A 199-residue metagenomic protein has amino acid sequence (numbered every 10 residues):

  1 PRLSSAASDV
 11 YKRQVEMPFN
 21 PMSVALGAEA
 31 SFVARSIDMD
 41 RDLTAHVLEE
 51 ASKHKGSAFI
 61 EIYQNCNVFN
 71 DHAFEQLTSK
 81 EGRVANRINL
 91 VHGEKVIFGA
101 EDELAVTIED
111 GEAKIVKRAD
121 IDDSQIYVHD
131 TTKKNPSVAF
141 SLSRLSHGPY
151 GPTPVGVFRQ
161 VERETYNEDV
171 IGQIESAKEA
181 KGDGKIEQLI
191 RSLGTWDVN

Functional and structural regions predicted by a protein language model:
P1-A7, Y11: Single conserved hydrophobic/aromatic residue that forms the stacking wall/gate of nucleotide- or nucleobase-binding
D9-E50: Conserved thiamine diphosphate
S23, S31-A34, S57-F59, T153-V157: Structural motif
L26-E29, L48, S52-K55, S146 (+1 more regions): Structural signal for hydrophobic packing residues in well-ordered secondary-structure cores of soluble enzyme domains
A34-N89: ATP/pyrophosphate-binding catalytic subdomain of soluble kinases
V68-N199: Flexible, low-complexity linker and terminal segments
